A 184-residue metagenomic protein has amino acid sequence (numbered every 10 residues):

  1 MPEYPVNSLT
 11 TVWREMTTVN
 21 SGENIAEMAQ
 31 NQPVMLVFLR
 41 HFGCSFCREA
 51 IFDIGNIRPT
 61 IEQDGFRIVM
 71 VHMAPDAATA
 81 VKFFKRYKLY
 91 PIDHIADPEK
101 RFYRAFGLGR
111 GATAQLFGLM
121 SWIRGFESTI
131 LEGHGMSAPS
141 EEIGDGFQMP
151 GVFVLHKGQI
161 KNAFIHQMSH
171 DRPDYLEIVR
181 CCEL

Functional and structural regions predicted by a protein language model:
M1-A29, E49: N-terminal "domain-start" segment that seeds a small globular fold
N20-N24, I54-I57, V81-K82, P139-S140: A generic local structural motif
N24-G55, R67-I68: Short active-site neighborhood of thiol/selenol oxidoreductases, capturing the structured segment around
H41-I54, M73, A77, V152 (+1 more regions): Short, thiol/selenol-centered motifs that function as redox-active sites or metal-ligating centers
R48-E49, K82, P173-L176: Generic recognition of short, well-ordered alpha-helical segments
A50-R104: Structural microenvironment flanking redox-active thiols in thiol-disulfide oxidoreductases
Y90, D97-H170: Thiol/selenol-based redox catalytic cores and closely related redox-interacting motifs
H170-L184: A short, polar/charged loop-to-alpha-helix boundary motif
